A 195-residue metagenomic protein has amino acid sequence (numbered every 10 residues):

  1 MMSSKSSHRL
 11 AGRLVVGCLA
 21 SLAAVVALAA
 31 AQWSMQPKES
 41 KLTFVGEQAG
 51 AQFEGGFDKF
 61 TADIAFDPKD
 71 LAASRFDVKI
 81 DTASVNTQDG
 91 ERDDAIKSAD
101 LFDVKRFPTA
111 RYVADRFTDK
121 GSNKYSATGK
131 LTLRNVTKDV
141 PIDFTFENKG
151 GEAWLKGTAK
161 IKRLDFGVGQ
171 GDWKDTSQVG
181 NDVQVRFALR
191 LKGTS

Functional and structural regions predicted by a protein language model:
M1-M2, K156: C-terminal intrinsically disordered extensions
S3-C18: Bacterial N-terminal signal peptides that target proteins for export
A24-V26: N-terminal signal peptide c-region/cleavage motif recognized by signal peptidases
A29-S195: Low-complexity, acidic/polar, glycine-enriched regions of mature
